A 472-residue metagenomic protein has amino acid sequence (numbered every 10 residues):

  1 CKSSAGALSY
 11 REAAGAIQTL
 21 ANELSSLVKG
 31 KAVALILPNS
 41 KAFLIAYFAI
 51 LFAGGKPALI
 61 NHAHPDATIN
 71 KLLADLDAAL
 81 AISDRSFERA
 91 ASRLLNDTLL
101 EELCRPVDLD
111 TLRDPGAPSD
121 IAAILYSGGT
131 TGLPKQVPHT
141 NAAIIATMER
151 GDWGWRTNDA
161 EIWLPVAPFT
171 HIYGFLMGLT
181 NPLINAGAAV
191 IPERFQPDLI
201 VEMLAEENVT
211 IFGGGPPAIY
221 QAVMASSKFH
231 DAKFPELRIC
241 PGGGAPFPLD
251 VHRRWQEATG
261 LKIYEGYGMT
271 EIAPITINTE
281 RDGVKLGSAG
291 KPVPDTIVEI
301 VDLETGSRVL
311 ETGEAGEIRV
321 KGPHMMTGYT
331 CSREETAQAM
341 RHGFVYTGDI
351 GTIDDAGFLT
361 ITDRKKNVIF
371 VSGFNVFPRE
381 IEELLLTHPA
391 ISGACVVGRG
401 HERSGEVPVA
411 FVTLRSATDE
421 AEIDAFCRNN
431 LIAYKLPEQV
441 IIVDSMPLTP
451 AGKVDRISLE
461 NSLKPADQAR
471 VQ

Functional and structural regions predicted by a protein language model:
C1-L27, A34, P38-S40, L44 (+3 more regions): Conserved AMP-binding/adenylate-forming core of the ANL superfamily
S4, N22-A32, F52-P115, R415-S416: Structural core segment of the AMP-binding/adenylate-forming
A7-R11, A122-E149: Conserved AMP-binding A3 loop
N22, F212, G322, T327-G328 (+5 more regions): AMP-binding/adenylate-forming catalytic core of the ANL superfamily
V107-Y126, L133, R156-I162: Conserved pre-ATP/AMP-binding loop-to-beta segment of ANL
I145-I162, T170-I211, S226: Conserved AMP-binding/adenylation subdomain of ANL enzymes
V209-G215, M224-K285, I297: Gly/Ser/Thr-rich phosphate-binding loop
K291-D295, G306-Q338, F374-V376, T418: Conserved ATP/PPi-binding loop(s) of AMP-dependent carboxylate-activating enzymes
